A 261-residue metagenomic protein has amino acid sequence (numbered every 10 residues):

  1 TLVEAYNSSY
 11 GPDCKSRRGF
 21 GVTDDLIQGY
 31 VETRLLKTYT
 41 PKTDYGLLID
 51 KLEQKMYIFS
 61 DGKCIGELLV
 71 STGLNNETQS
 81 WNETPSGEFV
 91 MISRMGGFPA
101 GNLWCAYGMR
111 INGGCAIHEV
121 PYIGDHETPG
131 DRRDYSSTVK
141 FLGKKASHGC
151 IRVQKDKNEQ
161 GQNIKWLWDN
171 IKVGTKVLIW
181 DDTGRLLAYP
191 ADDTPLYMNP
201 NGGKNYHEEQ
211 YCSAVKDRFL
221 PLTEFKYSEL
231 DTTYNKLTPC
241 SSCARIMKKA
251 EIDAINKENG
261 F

Functional and structural regions predicted by a protein language model:
T1-N7, F219-T232: Conserved beta-strand/loop element in small beta-rich adapter and peptidoglycan-binding domains
T1-V3, N76, V177: Generic structural signal for buried aliphatic residues
A5-D44, K216, S242-F261: Boundary regions of SH3-family modules and the immediately adjacent low-complexity/disordered segments in eukaryotic
A5-S9, L35, E53, S60-G62 (+7 more regions): A mature extracytoplasmic/lumenal domain signature
C14-S16, D24-R132, D169-N170: Gly/Pro-biased beta-strand-loop elements
D24, W81-S86, F98-L196, K216-F219 (+1 more regions): Exported/periplasmic cell-wall-interacting domains
E32-T33, Q154, H207, C240: Zinc-coordinating Cys/His ligand positions in small cysteine/histidine-rich zinc-finger domains
E53-G62, Y189-V215: Extracytoplasmic/periplasm-facing segments of secreted or lipoprotein envelope proteins
